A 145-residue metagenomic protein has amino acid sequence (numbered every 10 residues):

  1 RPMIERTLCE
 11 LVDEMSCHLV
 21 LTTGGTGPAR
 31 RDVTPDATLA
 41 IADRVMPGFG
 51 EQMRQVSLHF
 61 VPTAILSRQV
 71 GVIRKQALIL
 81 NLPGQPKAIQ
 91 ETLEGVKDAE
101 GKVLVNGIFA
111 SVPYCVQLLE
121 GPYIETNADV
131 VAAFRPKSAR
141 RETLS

Functional and structural regions predicted by a protein language model:
R1-S145: Non-catalytic beta/alpha edge segments that cap or flank active sites
